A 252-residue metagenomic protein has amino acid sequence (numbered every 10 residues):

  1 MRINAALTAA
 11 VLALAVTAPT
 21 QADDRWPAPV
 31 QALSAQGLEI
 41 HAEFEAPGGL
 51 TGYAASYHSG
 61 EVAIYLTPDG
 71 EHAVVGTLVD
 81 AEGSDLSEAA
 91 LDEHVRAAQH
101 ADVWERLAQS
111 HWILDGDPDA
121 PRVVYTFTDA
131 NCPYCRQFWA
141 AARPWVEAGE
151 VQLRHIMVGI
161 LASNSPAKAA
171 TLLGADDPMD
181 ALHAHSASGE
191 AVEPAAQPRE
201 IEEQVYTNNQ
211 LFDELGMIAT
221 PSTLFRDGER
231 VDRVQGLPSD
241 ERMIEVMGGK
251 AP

Functional and structural regions predicted by a protein language model:
M1-L7: Bacterial N-terminal signal peptides that target proteins for export
T8, A120-R122, A148, H185-V192: A short alpha-helix capping/helix-coil boundary motif
T8-A15: Bacterial N-terminal signal peptides
T20-S165, A196-T220, P238-P252: Extracytoplasmic thiol/disulfide redox context detector
N164-E203: Conserved segment of the thioredoxin-like fold in thiol-based oxidoreductases
S222-L224: Catalytic His-Asp charge-relay segment
G228-E229: Change "in extracellular beta-sheet-rich domains … of secreted and cell-surface proteins" to "in beta-sheet-rich domains
D232-G236: Short, exposed beta-strand-loop hairpins at the edges of beta-sheets in extracellular/periplasmic proteins
